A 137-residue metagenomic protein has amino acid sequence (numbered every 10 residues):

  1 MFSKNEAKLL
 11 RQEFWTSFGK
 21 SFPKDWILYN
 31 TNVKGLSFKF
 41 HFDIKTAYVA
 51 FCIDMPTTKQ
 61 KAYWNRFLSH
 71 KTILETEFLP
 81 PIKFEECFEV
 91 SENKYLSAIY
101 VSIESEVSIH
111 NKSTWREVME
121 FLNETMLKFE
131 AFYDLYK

Functional and structural regions predicted by a protein language model:
M1-K137: Charged, terminal alpha-helix-loop-beta segments that serve as non-catalytic nucleic-acid engagement and/or assembly
